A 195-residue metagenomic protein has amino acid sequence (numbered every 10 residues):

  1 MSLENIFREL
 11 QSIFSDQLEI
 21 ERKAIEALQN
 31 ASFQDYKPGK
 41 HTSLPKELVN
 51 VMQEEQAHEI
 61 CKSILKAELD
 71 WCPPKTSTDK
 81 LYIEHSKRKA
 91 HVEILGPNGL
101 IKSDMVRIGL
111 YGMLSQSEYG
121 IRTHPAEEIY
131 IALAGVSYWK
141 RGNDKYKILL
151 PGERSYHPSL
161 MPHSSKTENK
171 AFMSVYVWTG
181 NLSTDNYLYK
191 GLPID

Functional and structural regions predicted by a protein language model:
L3-D104: A short, N-terminal "cap"/entry segment at the start of jelly-roll beta-barrel domains of the cupin/DSBH fold
F7-Q11, E168-D195: Double-stranded beta-helix
F14, P97, V106-R122: A mid-sequence, solvent-exposed acidic-amphipathic segment
D104-V106, R122-P125, T167-K170: Short glycine/proline-enriched turns and hinge-like loops at secondary-structure junctions
M105, N143-P162: Short acidic-glycine-tyrosine-enriched beta hairpin
M113, H124-P151, L188-Y189: A short beta-strand-loop-beta hairpin characteristic of the jelly-roll/cupin
Y119-R122, W139-K140, H157, P162-E168: Short beta-strand His + acidic residue motifs that chelate non-heme Fe in jelly-roll/DSBH and cupin folds
Y130, R154-H157, S174-Y176: Active-site scaffold segments
